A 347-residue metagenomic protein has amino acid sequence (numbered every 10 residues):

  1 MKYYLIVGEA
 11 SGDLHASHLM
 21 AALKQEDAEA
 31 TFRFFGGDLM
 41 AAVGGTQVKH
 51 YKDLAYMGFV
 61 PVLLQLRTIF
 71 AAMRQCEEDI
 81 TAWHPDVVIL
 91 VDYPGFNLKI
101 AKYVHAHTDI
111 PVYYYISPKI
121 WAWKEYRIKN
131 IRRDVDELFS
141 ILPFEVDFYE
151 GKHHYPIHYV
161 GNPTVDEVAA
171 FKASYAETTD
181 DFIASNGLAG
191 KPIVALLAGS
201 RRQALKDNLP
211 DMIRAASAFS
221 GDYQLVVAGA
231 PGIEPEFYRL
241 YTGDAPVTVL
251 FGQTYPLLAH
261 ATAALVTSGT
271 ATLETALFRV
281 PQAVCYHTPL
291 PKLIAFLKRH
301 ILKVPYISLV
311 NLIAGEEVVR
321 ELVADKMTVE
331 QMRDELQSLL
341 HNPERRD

Functional and structural regions predicted by a protein language model:
M1-D347: Nucleotide-activated sugar donor-binding and catalytic core shared by glycosyltransferases and related lipid-linked
